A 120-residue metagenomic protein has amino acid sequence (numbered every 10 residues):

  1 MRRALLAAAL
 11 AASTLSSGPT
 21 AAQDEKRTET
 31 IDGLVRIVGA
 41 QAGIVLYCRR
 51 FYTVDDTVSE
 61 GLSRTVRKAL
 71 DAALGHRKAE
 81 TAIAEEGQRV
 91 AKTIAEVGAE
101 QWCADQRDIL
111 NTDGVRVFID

Functional and structural regions predicted by a protein language model:
M1-L6: Bacterial N-terminal signal peptides that target proteins for export
A7-T14: Bacterial N-terminal signal peptides
A11, T30, K92: Generic anion/oxyanion-binding catalytic loop in active/binding sites
A12, R49-Y52, R107: Generic helix-packing signal
S16, V35, A42, E96-V97: Processing junctions and N-termini across compartments
G18-A22: Sec/Tat signal peptide C-region and signal peptidase I cleavage site
K26-L74: Short N-proximal segments of mature Sec-exported proteins
D55-D120: Compact alpha-helical subdomains of small soluble proteins
